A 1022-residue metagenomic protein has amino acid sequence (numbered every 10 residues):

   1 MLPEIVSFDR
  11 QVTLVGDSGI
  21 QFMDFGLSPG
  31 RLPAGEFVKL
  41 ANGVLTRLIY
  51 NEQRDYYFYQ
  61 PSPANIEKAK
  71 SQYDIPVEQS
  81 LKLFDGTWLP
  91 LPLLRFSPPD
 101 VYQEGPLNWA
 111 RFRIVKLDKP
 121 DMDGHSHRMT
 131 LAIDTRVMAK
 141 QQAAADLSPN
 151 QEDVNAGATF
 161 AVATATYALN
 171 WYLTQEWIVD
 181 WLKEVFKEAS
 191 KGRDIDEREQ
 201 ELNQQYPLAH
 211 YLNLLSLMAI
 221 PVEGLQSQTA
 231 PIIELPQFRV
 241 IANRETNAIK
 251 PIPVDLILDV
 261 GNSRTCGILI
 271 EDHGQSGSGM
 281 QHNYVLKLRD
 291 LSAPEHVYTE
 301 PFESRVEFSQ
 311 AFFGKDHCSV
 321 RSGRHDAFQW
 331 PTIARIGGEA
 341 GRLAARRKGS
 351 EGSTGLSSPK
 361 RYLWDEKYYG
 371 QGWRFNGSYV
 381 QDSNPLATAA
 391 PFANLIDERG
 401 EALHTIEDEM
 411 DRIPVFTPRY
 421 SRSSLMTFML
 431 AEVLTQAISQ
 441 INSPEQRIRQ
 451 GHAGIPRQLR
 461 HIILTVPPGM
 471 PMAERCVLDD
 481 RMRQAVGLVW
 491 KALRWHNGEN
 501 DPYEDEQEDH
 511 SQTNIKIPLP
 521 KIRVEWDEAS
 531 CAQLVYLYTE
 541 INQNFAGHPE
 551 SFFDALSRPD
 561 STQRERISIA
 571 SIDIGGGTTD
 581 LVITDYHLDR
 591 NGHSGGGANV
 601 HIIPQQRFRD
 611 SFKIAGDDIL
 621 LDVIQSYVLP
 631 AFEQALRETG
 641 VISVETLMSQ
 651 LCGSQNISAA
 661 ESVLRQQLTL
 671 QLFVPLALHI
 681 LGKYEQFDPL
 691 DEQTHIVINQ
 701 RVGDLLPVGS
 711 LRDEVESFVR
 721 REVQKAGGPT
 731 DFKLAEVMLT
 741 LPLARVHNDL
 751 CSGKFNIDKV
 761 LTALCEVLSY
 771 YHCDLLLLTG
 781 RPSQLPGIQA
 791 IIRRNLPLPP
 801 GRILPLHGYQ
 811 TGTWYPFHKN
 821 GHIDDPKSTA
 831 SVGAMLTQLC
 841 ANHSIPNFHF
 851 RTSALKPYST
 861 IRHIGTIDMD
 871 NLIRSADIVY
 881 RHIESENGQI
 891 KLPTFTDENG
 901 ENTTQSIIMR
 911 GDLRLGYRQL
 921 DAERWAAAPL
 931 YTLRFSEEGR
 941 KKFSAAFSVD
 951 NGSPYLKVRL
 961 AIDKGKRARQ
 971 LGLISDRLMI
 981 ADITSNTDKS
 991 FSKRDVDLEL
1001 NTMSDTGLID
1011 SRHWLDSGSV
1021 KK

Functional and structural regions predicted by a protein language model:
L2-A209, H282-P456, V623-I624, V628-L629 (+4 more regions): Phosphate-binding loop and its immediate beta->loop->alpha context in nucleotide/phosphate-handling enzymes
L2-V15, Q21-A41, L45, E78 (+7 more regions): Gly/Thr-rich phosphate-binding beta-strand-loop-beta motif of the actin/hexokinase/Hsp70
I220-P253, W495-I569, G833, H843: Conserved phosphate-binding catalytic cores of ATP/NTP-utilizing and phosphoryl-transfer enzymes
L225-P231, E351-G355, T417-I441, P471-L478 (+5 more regions): Phosphate/oxyanion-binding active-site loops and adjacent basic polyanion-contact surfaces
P231-P251, L425-G454, Q533-R558, T562 (+2 more regions): Phosphate/ATP-binding catalytic cores across multiple sugar-kinase/actin-like superfamilies, primarily ASKHA
I270, G279-Q371, I583-P729, T837 (+4 more regions): Phosphate-binding glycine-rich/basic clefts of nucleotide- and phosphate-handling proteins, predominantly
L459-V477, C773-I792: Glycine-rich phosphate-binding loops at beta-strand->alpha-helix junctions
H510, K516-N542, D617, L621-D622 (+1 more regions): Glycine-rich phosphate-binding/hydrolytic loop that grips phosphoryl groups
